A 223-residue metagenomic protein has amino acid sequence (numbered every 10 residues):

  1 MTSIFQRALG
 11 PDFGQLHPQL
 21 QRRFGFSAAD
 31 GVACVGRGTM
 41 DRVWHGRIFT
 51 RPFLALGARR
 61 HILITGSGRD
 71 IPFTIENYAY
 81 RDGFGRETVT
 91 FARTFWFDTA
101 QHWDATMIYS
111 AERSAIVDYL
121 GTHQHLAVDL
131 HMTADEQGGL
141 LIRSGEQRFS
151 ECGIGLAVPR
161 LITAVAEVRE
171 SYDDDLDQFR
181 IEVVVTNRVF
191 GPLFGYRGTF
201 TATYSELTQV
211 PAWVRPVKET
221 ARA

Functional and structural regions predicted by a protein language model:
T2-V185, Y196, T208, A212-R215: Soluble ligand-binding/transfer domains with enclosed cavities or grooves
T186, R222-A223: Amphipathic alpha-helical hairpins
T186-P192: Exposed beta-sheet edge/beta-hairpin loop segments within beta-rich domains
R215-R222: HotDog/MaoC-like acyl-thioester-processing domains
